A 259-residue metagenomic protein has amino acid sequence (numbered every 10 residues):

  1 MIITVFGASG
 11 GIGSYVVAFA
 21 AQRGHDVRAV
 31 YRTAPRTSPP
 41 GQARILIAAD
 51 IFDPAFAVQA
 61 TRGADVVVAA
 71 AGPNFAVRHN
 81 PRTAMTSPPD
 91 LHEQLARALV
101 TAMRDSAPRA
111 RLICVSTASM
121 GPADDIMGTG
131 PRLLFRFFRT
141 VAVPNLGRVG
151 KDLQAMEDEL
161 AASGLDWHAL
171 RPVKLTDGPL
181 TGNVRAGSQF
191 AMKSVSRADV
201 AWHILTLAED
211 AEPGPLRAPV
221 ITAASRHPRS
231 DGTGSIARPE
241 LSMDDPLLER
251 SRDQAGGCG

Functional and structural regions predicted by a protein language model:
I3-R23: N-terminal Rossmann NAD(P)H-binding glycine-rich loop of SDR-like oxidoreductase domains
S9, D26-R28, A34, M85-T86 (+1 more regions): Conserved Rossmann-fold NAD(P)-dependent oxidoreductase catalytic core, especially the SDR/UDP-sugar
G11, A18, S188-G259: Mid/C-terminal beta-alpha module of Rossmann-like enzyme folds, strongest in SDR-family dehydrogenases/epimerases
P35-A98, A102-R104, E209: NAD(P)H-binding glycine-rich loop region in Rossmannoid oxidoreductase-like domains and their noncatalytic homologs
A76, A118-D125, L175-G178: Conserved catalytic-site region of short-chain dehydrogenase/reductase
L91-E93, D152, L170, V195-L205: Substrate-positioning beta->alpha
P122-M127, P179-N183, L207-R217: Glycine/proline-rich active-site loop of Rossmann-fold NAD(P)-dependent oxidoreductases
E157-G178: Conserved beta-loop-beta element that borders a ligand/cofactor-binding pocket
